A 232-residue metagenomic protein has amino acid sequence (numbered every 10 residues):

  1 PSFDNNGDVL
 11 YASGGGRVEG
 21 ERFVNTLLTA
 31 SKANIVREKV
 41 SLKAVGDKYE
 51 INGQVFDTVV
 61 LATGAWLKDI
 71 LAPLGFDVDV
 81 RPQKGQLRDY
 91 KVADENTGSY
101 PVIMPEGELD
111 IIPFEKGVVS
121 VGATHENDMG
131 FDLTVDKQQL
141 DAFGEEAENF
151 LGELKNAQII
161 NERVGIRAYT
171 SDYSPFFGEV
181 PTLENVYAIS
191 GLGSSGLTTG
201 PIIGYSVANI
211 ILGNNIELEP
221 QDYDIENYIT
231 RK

Functional and structural regions predicted by a protein language model:
P1-R37, K43-G46, Y169-T170: Flavin (FAD/FMN) cofactor-binding and adjacent substrate-gating region of FAD-dependent oxidoreductase domains
V36, V60, Y187-I189: Hydrophobic/aromatic beta-strand patches that form the interior of the parallel beta-sheet core in alpha/beta enzyme
S41-V55: Conserved beta-strand-loop-beta-strand element in the redox core of flavoprotein oxidoreductases
K48-E50, V118-V119, V186-Y187: Hydrophobic residues embedded in beta-strands of well-ordered beta-sheets
Q54-W66, G204: Short hydrophobic core segments
T63-E184: Active-site substrate-recognition segment that forms the wall of the catalytic cavity or substrate channel
E153-K232: C-terminal catalytic lobe of FAD-dependent flavoproteins
